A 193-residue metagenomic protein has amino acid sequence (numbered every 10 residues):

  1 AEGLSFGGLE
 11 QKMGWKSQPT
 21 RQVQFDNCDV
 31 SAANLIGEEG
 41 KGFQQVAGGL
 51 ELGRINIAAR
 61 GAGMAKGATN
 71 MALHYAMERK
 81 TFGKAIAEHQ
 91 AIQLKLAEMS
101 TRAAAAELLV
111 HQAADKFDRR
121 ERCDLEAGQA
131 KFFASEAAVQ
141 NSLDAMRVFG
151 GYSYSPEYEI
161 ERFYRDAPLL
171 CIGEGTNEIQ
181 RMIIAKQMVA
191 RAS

Functional and structural regions predicted by a protein language model:
A1-H74, K84, N177-S193: FAD-binding core of flavoproteins
T20, L52, R122-Q129, L143 (+1 more regions): Active-site lining segments that contact anionic ligands and/or coordinate catalytic metals
A47, F149-S193: Glycine-rich phosphate/cofactor-binding loops in nucleotide/flavin-utilizing enzymes
G49, A68-Y75, Q112, K116 (+3 more regions): Generic, well-ordered alpha-helical scaffold segments in large soluble proteins
L73-A87, S100-F133, M146-Y154: C-terminal helix-coil-helix/basic helical segment that borders enzyme active sites and/or dimer interfaces and provides
A137-A145: Hydrophobic alpha-helical segments of membrane proteins
